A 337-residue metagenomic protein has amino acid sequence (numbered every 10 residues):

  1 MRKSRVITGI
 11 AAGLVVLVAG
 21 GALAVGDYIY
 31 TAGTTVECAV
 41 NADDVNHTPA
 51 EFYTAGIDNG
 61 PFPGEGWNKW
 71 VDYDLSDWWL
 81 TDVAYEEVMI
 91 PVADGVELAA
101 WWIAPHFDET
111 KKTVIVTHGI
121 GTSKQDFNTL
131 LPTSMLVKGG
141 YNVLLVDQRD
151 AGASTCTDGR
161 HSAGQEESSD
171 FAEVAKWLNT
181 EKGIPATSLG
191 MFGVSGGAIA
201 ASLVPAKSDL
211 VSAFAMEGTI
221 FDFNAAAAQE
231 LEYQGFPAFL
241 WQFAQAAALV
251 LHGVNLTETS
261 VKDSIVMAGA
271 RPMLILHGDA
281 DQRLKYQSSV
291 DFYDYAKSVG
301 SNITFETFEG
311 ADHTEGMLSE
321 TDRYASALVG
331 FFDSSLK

Functional and structural regions predicted by a protein language model:
M1-W78: N-terminal targeting or regulatory segments adjacent to alpha/beta-hydrolase or S9 domains
G66-F107: N-terminal cap/lid segment of alpha/beta-hydrolase-fold proteins
I120-M135, Q148, Q287: The serine-hydrolase catalytic nucleophile loop
T133-T155: Conserved alpha/beta-hydrolase
H161-K182: Alpha/beta-hydrolase active-site loop
L203-V254: Hydrolase active-site cap/lid region
V261, K285-Y295: Short alpha-helix in the alpha/beta-hydrolase fold that links the catalytic acid
A268-G269, L274-H277, D281: Short beta-strand/loop motif that positions the catalytic acidic residue of the alpha/beta-hydrolase fold
